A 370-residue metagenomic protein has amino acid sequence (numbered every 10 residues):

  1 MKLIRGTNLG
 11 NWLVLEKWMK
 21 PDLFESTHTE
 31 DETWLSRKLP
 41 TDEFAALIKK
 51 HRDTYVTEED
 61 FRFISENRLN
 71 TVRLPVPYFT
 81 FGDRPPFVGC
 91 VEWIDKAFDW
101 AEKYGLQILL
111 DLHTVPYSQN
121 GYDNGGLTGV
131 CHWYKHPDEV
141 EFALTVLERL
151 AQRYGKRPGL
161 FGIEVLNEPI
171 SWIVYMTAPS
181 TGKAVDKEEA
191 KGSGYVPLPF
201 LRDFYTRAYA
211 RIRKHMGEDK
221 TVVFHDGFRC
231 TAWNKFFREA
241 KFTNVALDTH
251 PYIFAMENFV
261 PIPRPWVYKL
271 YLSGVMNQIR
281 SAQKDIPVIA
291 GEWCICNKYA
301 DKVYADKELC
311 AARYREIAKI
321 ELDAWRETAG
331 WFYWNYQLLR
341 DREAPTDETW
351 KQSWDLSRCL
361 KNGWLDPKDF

Functional and structural regions predicted by a protein language model:
M1-L69: N-terminal carbohydrate-binding accessory modules
L3-L9, V72-L74, I108-L112, F161-I163 (+4 more regions): Hydrophobic faces of well-ordered beta-strands that scaffold small-molecule active sites in alpha/beta enzyme cores
G10-W12, P77, H113-Y117, V165-E168 (+4 more regions): Active-site beta-loop-alpha junctions enriched in small/polar residues
K17-E30, P86-G89, Y117-K135, T177-V185 (+3 more regions): Aromatic- and acidic-residue-enriched segments that line the glycan-binding/catalytic groove of carbohydrate-active
F44-V72, G82, P86-T114, N124-V165 (+1 more regions): An active-site-proximal structural segment forming one wall of the substrate-binding cleft that immediately precedes
T80-D83, P116-G126, W172-Y175, N297-A300: Short acidic/His/Gly/Ser-rich catalytic and metal-binding motifs that mark active-site loops of diverse hydrolases
Q152, G159, E168-L322: Extracellular glycoside hydrolase catalytic/binding regions
A305-I320, A324-F370: Aromatic-rich peripheral "rim/lid" segments of glycoside hydrolase catalytic domains that contact and position glycan
